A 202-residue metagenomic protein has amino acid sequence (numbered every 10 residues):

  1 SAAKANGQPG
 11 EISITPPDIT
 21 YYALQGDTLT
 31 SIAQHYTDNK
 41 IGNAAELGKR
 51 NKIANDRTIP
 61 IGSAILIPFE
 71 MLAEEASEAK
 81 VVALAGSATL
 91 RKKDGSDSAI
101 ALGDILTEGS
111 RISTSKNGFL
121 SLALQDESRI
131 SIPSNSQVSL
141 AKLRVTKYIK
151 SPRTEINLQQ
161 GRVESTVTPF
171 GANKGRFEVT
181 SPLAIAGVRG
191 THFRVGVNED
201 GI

Functional and structural regions predicted by a protein language model:
S1-Q8: Bacterial Sec-dependent signal peptides at the C-terminal "C-region" and cleavage site
Q8-N39: Primarily a LysM-type cell-wall glycan-binding module
P9-E11, I53, E70: Sec-dependent N-terminal signal peptides of Gram-negative outer-membrane/periplasmic proteins
A23, A33, N55, I61-S63: Mature, folded catalytic cores of secreted/periplasmic enzymes
Q25, I61-I202: Flexible, surface-exposed loop/linker segments and immediately adjacent secondary-structure boundaries
H35, R57, F69-E70: Extreme N-terminal targeting and regulatory segments of eukaryotic proteins
A45-D56: Short acidic beta-strand-loop surface patches of small beta-rich interaction domains
